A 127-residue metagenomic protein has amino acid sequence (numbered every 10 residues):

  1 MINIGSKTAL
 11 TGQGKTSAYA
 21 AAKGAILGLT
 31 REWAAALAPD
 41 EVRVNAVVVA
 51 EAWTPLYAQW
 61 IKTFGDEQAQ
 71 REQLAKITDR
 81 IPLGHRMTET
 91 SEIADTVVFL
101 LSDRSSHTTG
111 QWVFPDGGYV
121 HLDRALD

Functional and structural regions predicted by a protein language model:
S6: Residue(s) in the substrate-gating loop at a strand-loop-helix junction that position the organic substrate next
T11, V98, T109-D127: Short C-terminal tail/terminal secondary-structure segment of NAD(P)H-dependent dehydrogenase/reductase domains
T11-S17, P39, H85, D103: Active-site loop immediately N-terminal to the catalytic Tyr-X3-Lys motif of short-chain dehydrogenase/reductase
A22, T30: Active-site helix of classical SDR
L37-P39, A52, L101: A short hydrophobic alpha-helix cap/turn motif
A38, R43, T108-G110: Short, small/polar-rich loop/turn modules that mediate ligand/substrate recognition or access, typified
V48-T63: Short, flexible catalytic-loop segment of classical short-chain dehydrogenase/reductase
Q68-E92: Catalytic Tyr-x(3-8)-Lys segment
